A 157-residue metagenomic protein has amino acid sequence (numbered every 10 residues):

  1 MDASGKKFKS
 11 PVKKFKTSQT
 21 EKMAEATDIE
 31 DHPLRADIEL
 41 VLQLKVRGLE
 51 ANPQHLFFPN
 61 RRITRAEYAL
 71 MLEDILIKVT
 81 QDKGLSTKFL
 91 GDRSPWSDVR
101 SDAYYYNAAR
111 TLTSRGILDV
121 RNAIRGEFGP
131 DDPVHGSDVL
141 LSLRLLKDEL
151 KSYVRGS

Functional and structural regions predicted by a protein language model:
M1-R35, L49-A69, D74-Y106, D119-G136 (+1 more regions): Feature responds to low-complexity, polar/acidic, surface-exposed segments characteristic of secreted/exported proteins
I38-L42, E73, A109-R110: Hydrophobic core segments within long, regular secondary-structure runs in both alpha- and beta-rich folds
Q43, D74, S114, L145-D148: Positions within ordered alpha-helical repeat solenoids
A108, S114, L118-D119, L141 (+1 more regions): C-terminal functional regions that serve as terminal interaction/effector modules
